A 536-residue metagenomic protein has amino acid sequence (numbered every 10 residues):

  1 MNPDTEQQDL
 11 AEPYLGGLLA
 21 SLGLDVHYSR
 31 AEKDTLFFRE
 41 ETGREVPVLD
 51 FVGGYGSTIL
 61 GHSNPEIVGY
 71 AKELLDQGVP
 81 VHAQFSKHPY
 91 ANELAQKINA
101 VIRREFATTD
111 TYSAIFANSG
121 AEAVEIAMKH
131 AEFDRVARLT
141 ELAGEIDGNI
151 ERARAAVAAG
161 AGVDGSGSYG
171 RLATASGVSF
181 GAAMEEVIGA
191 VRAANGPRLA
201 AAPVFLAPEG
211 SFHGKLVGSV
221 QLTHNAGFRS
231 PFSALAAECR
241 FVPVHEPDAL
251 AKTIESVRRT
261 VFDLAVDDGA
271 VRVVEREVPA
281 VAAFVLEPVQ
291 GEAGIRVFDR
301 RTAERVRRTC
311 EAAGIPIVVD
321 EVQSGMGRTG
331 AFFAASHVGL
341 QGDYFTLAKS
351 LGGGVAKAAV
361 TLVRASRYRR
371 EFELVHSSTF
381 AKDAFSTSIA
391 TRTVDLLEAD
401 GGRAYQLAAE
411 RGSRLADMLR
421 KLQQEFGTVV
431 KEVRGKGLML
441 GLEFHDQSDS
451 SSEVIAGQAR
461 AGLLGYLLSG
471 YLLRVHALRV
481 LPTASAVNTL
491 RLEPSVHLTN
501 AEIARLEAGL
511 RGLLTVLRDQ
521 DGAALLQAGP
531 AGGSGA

Functional and structural regions predicted by a protein language model:
M1-A536: Conserved N-terminal phosphate-binding loop of PLP-dependent enzymes in the Aspartate aminotransferase
